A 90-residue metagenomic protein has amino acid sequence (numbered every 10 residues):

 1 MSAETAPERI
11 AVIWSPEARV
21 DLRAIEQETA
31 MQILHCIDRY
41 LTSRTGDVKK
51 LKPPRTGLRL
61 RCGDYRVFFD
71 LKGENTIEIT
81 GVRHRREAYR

Functional and structural regions predicted by a protein language model:
M1-I13, V20, A24, E28-M31 (+3 more regions): Enriched for short, Lys/Arg-rich terminal
H35-L60: A short, surface-exposed loop/turn module that caps and links secondary-structure elements
